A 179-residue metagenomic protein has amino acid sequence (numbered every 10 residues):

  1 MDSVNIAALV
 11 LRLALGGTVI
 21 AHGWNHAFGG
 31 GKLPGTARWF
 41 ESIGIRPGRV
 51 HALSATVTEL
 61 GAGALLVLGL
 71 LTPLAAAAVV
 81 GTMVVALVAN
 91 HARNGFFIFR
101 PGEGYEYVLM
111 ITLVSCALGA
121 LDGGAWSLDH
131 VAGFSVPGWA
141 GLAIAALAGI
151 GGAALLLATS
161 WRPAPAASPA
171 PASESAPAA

Functional and structural regions predicted by a protein language model:
M1-G31, G35, R49, T72-A179: Extended, low-polarity transmembrane helix blocks
T36-G44: Membrane-embedded helical hairpins/re-entrant loop segments and their flanking transmembrane helices within multi-pass
I43-L53: Short, amphipathic, aromatic/basic-enriched membrane-interface segments that mark the entry/exit of transmembrane
H51-T58, A78: Physicochemical signature of membrane-embedded alpha-helices that form the seven-helix bundle of GPCRs, emphasizing
V57-L66: Hydrophobic, membrane-inserted alpha-helices
L68-L70: Alpha-helix C-terminal capping segments
